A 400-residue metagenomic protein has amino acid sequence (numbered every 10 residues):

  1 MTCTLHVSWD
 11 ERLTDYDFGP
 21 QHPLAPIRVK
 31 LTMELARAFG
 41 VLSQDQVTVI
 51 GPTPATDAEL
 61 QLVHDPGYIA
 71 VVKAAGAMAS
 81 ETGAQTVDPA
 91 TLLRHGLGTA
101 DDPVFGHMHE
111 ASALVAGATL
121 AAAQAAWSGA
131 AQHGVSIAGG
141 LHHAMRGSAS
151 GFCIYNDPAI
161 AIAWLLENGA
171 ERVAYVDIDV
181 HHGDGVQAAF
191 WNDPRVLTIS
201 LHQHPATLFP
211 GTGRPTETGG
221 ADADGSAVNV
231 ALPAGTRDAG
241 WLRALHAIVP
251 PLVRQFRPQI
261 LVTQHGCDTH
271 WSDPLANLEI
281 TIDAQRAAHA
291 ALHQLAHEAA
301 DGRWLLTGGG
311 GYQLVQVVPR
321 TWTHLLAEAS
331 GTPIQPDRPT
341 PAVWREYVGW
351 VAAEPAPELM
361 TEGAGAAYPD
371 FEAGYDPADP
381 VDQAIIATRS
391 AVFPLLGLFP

Functional and structural regions predicted by a protein language model:
M1-H64: N-terminal low-complexity, Ser/Thr- and acidic-residue-enriched intrinsically disordered segments
M1-S8, T14, A79-P400: A general "terminal functional-core" signal
T32, E59-L60, Y68, V72-G76 (+2 more regions): Generic structural signal of hydrophobic/aromatic residues within well-ordered alpha-helices of folded domains
G40, D45, G67, G129 (+1 more regions): Short glycine-centered helix-capping/turn motifs at secondary-structure transition points
T48-A100: Cationic, histidine-enriched alpha-helical/coil surfaces that engage anionic ligands
